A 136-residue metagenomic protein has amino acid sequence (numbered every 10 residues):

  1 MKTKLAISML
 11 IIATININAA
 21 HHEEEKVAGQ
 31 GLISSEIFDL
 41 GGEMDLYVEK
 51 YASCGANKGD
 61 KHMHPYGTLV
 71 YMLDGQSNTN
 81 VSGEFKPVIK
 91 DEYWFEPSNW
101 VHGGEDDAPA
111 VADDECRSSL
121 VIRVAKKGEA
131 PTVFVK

Functional and structural regions predicted by a protein language model:
K2-S8: Sec-dependent signal peptide recognition, specifically the positively charged N-region followed immediately by
L5, I15-Y47, A112, T132-K136: A short, N-terminal "cap"/entry segment at the start of jelly-roll beta-barrel domains of the cupin/DSBH fold
G41, S53, S82-V101: Short acidic-glycine-tyrosine-enriched beta hairpin
G41-G42, M63, Y71, K86-P87 (+1 more regions): Extracellular/periplasmic catalytic domains that process cell-envelope and extracellular macromolecules
A52-S53, H64-T79: Short, conserved beta-strand element in jelly-roll/cupin
K58-G59, N78, W94, S98-A110: Histidine-centered metal-chelating micro-motifs
L69-Y71, T79-N80, Y93-E96, S119-R123: Structural recognition of the beta-strand scaffold that forms the well-ordered cores of secreted hydrolase catalytic
W100-E129: Ligand-binding loop in jelly-roll beta-barrel domains
